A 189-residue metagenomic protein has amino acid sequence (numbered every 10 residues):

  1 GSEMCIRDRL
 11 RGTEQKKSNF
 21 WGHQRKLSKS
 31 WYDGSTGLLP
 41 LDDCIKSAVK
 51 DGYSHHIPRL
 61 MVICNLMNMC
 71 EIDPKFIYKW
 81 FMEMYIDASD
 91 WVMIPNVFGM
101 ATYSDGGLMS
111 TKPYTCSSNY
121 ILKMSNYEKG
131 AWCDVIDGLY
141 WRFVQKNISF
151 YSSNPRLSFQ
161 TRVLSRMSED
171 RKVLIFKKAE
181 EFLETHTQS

Functional and structural regions predicted by a protein language model:
G1-I6: Short, small-residue-biased leader/transition segments that mark boundaries at the very start of proteins
R7, E71-I72, S89-V92: Secretory-pathway/luminal and periplasmic proteins that interact with or process carbohydrate-rich
L10-S18, L60, P74-E83, M93-P95: Short acidic alpha-helical/loop segments enriched in Asp/Glu that coordinate divalent cations
R11-K50, S54: Active-site-adjacent "gating/activation" loops or surface patches in catalytic cores
W21, K26, M82-R171: C-terminal, helix-dominated tail/subdomain
H55, N68-M69: C-terminal substrate/ligand-recognition segments
I63-M67: Alpha-helical support elements that line or immediately flank enzyme active sites and cofactor-binding pockets
V163-S189: Beta-rich accessory regions
